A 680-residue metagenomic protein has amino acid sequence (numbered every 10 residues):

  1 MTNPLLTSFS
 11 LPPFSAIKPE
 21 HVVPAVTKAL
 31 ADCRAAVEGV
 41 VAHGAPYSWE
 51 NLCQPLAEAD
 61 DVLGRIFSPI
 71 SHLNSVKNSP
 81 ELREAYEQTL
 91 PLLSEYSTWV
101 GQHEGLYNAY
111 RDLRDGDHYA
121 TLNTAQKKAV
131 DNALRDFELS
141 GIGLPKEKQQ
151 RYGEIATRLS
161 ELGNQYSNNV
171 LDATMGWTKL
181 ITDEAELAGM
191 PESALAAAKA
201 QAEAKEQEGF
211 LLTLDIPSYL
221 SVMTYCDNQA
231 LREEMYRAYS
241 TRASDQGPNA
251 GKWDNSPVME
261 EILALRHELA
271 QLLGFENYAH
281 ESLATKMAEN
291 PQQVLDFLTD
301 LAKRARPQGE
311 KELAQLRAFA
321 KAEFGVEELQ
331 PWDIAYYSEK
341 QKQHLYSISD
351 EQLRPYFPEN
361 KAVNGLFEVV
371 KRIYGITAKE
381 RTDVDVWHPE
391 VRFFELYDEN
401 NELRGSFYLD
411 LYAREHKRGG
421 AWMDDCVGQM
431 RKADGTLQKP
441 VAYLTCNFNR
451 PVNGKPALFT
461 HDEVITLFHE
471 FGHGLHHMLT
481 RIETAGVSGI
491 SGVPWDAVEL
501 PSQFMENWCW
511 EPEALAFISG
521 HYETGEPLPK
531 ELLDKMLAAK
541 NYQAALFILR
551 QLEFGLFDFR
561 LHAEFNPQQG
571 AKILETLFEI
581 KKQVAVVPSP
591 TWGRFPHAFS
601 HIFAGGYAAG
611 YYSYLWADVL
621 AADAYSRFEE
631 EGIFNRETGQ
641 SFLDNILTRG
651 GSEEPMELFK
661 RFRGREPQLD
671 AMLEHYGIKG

Functional and structural regions predicted by a protein language model:
M1-M190, F628: N-terminal helix-rich structural modules
M1-P24, K28, G189, A197 (+12 more regions): C-terminal, non-catalytic "cap/extension" segments appended to globular domains
T7-H21, I70-T89, D112-E154, T213-P257 (+5 more regions): Short His/Asp/Glu-rich catalytic/ion-coordination signatures at enzyme active sites or charged loops
V40-C53, V76-P80, N249-K252, E281 (+2 more regions): Short, surface-exposed loop/turn segments at secondary-structure junctions
V62-H72, R135, R237, I334-K342 (+2 more regions): Short, hydrophobic/amphipathic alpha-helical patches that form generic packing surfaces within helical domains
A125, A129, R158-E161, N168 (+10 more regions): Active-site-proximal, well-structured secondary-structure segments within enzyme catalytic domains
P217-Y219, L269, E399-N401, L411-R414 (+5 more regions): Short, glycine-/Ser/Thr-/acidic-enriched flexible segments
N449-L467: Short pre-active-site segment immediately N-terminal to the catalytic Zn-binding motif
